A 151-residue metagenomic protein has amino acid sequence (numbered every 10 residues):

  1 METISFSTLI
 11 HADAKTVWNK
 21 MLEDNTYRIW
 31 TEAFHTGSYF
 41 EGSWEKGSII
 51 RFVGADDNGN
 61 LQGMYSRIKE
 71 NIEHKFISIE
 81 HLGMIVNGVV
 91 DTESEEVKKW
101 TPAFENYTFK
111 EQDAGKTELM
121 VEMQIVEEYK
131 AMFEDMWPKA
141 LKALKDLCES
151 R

Functional and structural regions predicted by a protein language model:
M1-S38, E45: Hydrophobic ligand-binding cavity/cleft-lining segments
T3-L9, A14, I49, G63 (+3 more regions): Intrinsic-disorder/low-complexity, polar/charged segments enriched in Ser/Thr/Lys/Arg/Asp/Glu/Gln
F6-D13, I29-W30, G54-K75, A131: Generic detector of contiguous secondary-structure segments
A12, I85, I125-E127: Beta-strand elements of well-folded, non-transmembrane domains
T36-I50, G59-N60: A solvent-exposed, acidic/Ser-Thr-rich amphipathic alpha-helical stretch
I50-D57, I79-L82, V121-M123: Short beta-strand segments that buttress and anchor functional surface loops
N58-D113: Hydrophobic-ligand binding "helix-grip"
K98-T101, Q124-R151: A conserved amphipathic terminal alpha-helix motif
